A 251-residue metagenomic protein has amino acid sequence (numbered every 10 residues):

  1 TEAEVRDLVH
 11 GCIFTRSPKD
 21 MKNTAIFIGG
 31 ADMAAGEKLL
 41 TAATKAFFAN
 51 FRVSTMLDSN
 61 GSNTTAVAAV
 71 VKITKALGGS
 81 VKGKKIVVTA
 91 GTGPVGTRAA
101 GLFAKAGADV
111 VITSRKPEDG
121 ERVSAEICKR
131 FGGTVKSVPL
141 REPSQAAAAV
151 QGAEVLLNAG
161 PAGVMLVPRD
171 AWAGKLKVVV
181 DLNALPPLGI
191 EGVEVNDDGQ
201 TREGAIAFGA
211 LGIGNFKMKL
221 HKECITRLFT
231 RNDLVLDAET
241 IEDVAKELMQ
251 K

Functional and structural regions predicted by a protein language model:
T1-N50, T240-K251: N-terminal ligand-binding/catalytic initiation module
A3-E4, A31-K38, T64, A68 (+4 more regions): Conserved active-site and cofactor/substrate-binding residues in soluble primary-metabolism enzymes
K19-I28, I86, D109-V110, K177-V179: Hydrophobic beta-strand segments of well-ordered beta-sheets in folded domains
F48-M56, K82, R202-G204: Glycine/charged-rich beta-loop-alpha catalytic/anionic-binding loops adjacent to active sites
M56-T74: A glycine-rich, Thr/Ser-enriched phosphate-binding loop motif common to dinucleotide/cofactor-binding enzymes
A76-V155: Glycine-rich phosphate/diphosphate-binding loop of Rossmann-like nucleotide-binding domains
V135-A207: Rossmann-like adenosine-cofactor binding region
L185-K251: Adenosine-phosphate binding glycine-rich loop
